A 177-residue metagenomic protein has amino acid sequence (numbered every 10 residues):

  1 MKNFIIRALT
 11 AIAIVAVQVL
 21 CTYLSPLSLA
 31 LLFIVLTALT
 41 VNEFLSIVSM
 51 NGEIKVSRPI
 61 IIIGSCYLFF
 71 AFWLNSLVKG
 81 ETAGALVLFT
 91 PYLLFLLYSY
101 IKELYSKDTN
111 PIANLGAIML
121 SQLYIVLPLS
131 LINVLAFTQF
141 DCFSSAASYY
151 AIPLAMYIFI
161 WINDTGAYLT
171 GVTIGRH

Functional and structural regions predicted by a protein language model:
M1-H177: Membrane-embedded alpha-helical bundles of polytopic integral membrane proteins
